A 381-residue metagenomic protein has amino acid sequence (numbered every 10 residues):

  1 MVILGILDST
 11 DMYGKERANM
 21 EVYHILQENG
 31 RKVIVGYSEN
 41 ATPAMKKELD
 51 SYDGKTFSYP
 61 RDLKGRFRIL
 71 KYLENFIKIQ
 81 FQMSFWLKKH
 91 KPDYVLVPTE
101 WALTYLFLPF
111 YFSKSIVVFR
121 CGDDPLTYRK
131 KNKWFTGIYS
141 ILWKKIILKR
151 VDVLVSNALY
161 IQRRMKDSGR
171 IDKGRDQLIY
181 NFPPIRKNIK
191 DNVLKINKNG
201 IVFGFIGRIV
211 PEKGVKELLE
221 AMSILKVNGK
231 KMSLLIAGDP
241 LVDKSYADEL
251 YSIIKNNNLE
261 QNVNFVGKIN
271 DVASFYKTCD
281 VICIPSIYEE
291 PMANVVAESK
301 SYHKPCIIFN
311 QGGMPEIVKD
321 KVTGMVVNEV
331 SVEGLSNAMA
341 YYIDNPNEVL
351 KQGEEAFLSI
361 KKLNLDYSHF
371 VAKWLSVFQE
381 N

Functional and structural regions predicted by a protein language model:
L4, K195-K213, L219-M222, L235: Conserved donor-binding/catalytic core segment of Leloir-type glycosyltransferases
G5-Y13, I25-L70, D176-L178, V242 (+1 more regions): N-terminal strand-loop element at the rim of the active site of nucleotide-sugar-dependent glycosyltransferases
P43-E48, I161, K166-D167, L235-E260 (+1 more regions): Short, structured helix-loop element that forms part of the nucleotide-activated donor/catalytic region
N75-I79, I116, P125-R150, R163 (+1 more regions): Nucleotide-sugar donor phosphate/pyrophosphate-binding loop at the beta->alpha transition of glycosyltransferases
I79, V97-L103, C121: Short His-centered aromatic/hydrophobic patch
K149-R175, P183: A short, active-site helix/loop in glycosyltransferases that binds the activated sugar's phosphate group
P305-I308, V318: Short hydrophobic beta-strand element within catalytic cores of glycosyltransferases and related nucleotide-activated
D320-K321, M325-V332, Y341-P346: Conserved acidic donor-binding segment of nucleotide-sugar-dependent glycosyltransferases
